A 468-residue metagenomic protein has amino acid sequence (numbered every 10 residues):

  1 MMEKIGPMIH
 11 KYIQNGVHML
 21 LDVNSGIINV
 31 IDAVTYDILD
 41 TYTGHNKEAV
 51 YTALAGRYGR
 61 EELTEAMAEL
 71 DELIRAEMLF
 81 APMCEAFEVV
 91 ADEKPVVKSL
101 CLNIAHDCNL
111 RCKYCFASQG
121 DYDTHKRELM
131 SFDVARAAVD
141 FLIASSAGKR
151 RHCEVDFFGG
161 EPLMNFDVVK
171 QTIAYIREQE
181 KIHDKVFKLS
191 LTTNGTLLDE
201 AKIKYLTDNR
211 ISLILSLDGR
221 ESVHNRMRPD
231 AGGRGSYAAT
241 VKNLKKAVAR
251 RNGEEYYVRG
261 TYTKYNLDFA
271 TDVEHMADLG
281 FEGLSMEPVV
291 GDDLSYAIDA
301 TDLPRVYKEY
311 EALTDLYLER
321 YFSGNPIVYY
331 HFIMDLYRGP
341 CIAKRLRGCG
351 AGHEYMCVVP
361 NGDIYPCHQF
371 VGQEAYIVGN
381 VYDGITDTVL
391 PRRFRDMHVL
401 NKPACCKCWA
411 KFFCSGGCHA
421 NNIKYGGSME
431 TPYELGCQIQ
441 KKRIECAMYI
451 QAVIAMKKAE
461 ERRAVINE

Functional and structural regions predicted by a protein language model:
M1-Y42, N467-E468: Acidic, low-complexity/disordered tracts enriched in E/D and polar residues
M2-I5, E62, S295-Q373, F413 (+1 more regions): A C-terminal junction/extension of Radical SAM enzymes
Y12, K94, L346-G350: Short loop/turn motifs at secondary-structure junctions and domain boundaries
H45-R57: Short acidic, hydrophobic short linear motifs in intrinsically disordered regions
R57-Y58, T64-E72, A76-K204, N209: Conserved alpha-helical substructure of the radical SAM core
F116-D121, G253, W409-F413, I423: Detector for the c-type heme attachment site
A135-D156, N165-V289: Radical SAM/AdoMet-radical enzyme domain recognition
V371-E468: Flexible mid-to-C-terminal extensions adjoining Fe-S/redox cofactors in radical SAM and related proteins
